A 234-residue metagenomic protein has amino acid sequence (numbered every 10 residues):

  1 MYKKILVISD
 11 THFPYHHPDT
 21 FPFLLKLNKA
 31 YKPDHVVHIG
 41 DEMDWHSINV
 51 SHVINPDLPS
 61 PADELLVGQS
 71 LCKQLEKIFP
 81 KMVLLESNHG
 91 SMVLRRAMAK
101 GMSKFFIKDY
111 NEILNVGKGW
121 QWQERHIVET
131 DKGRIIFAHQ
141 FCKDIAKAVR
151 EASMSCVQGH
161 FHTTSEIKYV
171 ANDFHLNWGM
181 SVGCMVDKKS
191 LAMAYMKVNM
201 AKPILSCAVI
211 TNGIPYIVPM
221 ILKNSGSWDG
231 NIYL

Functional and structural regions predicted by a protein language model:
M1-L6, V128-I135, I214: Beta-strand-turn-beta hairpins that frame and shape the catalytic cleft of phosphate-ester-processing enzymes
K3, I8-V116: Core catalytic region of metal-dependent phosphoesterases/phosphodiesterases, especially metallo-beta-lactamase-like
P18-D19, W120, F137-Q140: Short gly/ser/thr-rich secondary-structure transition/capping motifs
P22-L25, Q69-C72, W122-H126, F141-A146: A generic local structural motif
M82, G119-Q121, I135, N177: Short, conserved active-site loop motifs that form the nucleotide-linked donor/cofactor pocket
V83-H89, Q123-H126, V218-L222: Acidic carboxylate-rich catalytic motifs and surrounding loops in phosphoryl-/glycosyl-chemistry enzymes
L114-T130: Short acidic low-complexity segments
R134-S225, G230: Conserved beta-sheet core of the metallophosphoesterase superfamily
